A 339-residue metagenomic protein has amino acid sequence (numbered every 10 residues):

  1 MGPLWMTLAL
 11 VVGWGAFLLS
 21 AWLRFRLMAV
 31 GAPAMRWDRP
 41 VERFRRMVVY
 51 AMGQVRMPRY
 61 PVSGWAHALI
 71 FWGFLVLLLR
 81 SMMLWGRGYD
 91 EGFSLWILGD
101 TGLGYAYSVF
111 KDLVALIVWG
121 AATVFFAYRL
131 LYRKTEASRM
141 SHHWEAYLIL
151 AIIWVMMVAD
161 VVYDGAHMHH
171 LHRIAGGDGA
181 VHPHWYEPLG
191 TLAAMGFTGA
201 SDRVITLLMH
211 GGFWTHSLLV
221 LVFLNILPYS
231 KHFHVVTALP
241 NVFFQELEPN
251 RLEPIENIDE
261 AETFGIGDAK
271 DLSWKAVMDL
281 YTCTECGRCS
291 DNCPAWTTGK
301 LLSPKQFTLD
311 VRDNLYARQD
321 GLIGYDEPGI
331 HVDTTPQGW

Functional and structural regions predicted by a protein language model:
M1-I266, L309, N314: Membrane-embedded alpha-helical bundles of multi-pass integral membrane proteins
V55-A66, M83, L272-E285, W296: Aromatic-capped, Gly/Pro-kinked transmembrane alpha-helices
L218, L224-P228, Y281-C286, S290-W296: Conserved catalytic-core segments centered on acid/base and nucleophilic motifs
P254-L280, R288-S290, W296-W339: Ferredoxin-type iron-sulfur electron-transfer modules in oxidoreductases and energy-metabolism complexes
